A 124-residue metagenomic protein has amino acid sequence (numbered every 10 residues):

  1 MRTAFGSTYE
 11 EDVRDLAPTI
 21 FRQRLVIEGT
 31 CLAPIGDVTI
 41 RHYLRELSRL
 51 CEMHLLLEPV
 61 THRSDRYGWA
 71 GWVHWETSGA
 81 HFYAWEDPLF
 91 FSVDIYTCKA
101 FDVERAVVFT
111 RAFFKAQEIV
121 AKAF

Functional and structural regions predicted by a protein language model:
M1-F124: Polybasic/polar functional segments that serve as interface/processing modules
